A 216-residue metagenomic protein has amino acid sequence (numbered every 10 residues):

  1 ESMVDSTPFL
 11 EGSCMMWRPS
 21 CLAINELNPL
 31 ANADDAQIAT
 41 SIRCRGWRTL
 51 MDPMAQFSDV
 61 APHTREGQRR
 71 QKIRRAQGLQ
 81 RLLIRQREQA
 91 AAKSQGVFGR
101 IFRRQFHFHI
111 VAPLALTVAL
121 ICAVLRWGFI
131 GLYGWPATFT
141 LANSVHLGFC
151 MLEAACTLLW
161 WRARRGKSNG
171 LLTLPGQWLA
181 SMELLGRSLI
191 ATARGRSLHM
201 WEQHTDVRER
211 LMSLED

Functional and structural regions predicted by a protein language model:
E1-A31, Q177: Long helical/loop segments within the catalytic core of UDP-sugar-dependent glycosyltransferases, especially the large
T7-P8, N25, A55-Q56, H63 (+1 more regions): Flexible, active-site-adjacent loop/turn segments at secondary-structure boundaries
P19, M54, Q203: Active-site donor-binding loop signature of nucleotide-sugar glycosyltransferases
N28-Q105, Q177-A191: Catalytic donor/gating beta->alpha subdomain of glycosyltransferases that bind UDP-sugars
T64-G67, Q71-M151, G166-L174, R196-E215: Basic/Trp-rich segment in TM-proximal cytosolic loops or flexible interdomain/linker regions
L79, V111, C150-R164, L184-L189: Transmembrane alpha-helical segments that form the membrane-embedded catalytic/substrate-channel core of multi-pass
